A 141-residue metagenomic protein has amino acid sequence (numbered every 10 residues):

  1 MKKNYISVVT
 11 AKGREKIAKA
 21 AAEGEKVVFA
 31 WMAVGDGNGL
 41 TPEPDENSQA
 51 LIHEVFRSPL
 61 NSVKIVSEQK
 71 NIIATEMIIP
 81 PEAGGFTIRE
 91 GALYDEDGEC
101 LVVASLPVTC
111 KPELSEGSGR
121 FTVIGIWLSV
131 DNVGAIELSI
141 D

Functional and structural regions predicted by a protein language model:
M1-D141: N-terminal assembly/attachment segments of tailed bacteriophage virion structural proteins
